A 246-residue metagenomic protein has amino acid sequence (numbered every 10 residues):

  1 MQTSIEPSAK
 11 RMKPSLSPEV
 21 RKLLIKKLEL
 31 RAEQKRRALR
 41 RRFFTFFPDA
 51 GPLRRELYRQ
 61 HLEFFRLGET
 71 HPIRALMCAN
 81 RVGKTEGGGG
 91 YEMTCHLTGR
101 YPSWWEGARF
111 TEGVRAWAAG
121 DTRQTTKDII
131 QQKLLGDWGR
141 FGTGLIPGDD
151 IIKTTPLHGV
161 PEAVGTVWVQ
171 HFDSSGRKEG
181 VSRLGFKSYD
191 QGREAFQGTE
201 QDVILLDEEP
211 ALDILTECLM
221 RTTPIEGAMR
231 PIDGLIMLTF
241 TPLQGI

Functional and structural regions predicted by a protein language model:
Q2-I246: Phosphate/NTP-binding elements of NTP-utilizing enzymes
